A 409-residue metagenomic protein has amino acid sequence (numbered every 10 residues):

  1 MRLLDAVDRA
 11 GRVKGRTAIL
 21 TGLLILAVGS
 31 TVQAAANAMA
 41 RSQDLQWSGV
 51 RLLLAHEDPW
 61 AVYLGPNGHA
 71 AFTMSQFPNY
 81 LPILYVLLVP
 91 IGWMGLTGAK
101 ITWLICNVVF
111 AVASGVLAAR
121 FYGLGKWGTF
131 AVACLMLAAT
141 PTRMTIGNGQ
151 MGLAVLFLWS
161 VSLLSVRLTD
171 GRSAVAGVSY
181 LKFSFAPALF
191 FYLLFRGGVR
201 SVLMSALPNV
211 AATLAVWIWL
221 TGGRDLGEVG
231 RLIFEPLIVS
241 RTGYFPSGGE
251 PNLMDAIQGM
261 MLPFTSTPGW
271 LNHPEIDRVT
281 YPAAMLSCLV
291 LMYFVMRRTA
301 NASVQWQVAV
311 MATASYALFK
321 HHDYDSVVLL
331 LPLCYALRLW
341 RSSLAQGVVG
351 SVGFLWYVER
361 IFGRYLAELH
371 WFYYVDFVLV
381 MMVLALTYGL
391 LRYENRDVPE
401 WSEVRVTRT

Functional and structural regions predicted by a protein language model:
R2-G171, F195-S326, L330, V398-V406: Primarily membrane-embedded glycan-assembly and transfer machineries that use lipid-linked glycans
L52, T313-K320, L333-S342, F354-Y357: Short basic/hydrophobic patches in alpha-helices and adjacent helix-turn junctions that form amphipathic surface motifs
G92-G95, S179-F185, P332: Hydrophobic transmembrane alpha-helices
W93, L193, Y335, L339: Active-site catalytic microenvironments for nucleophilic, acid-base chemistry
W159-L164, F183-F185, A212-T213, P236-I238 (+2 more regions): Alpha-helical transmembrane segments and their membrane-interface exit regions
V175-L193, F319-D325: Transmembrane helices and adjacent periplasmic/lumenal helix-loop junctions of polyprenol-phosphate-dependent
R338-T409: Aromatic-enriched
